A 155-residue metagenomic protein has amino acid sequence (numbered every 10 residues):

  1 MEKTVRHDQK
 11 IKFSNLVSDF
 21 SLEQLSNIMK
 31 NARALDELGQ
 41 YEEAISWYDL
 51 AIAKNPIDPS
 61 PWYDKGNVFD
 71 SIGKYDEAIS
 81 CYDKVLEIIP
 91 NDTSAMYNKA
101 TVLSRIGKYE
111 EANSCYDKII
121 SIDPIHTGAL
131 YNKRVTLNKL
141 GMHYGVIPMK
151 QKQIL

Functional and structural regions predicted by a protein language model:
E2-I11, E37-E42: Helix-turn-helix repeat elements of alpha-solenoid scaffolds
I11-N27: TPR-adjacent "capping" and linker segments in tetratricopeptide-repeat scaffold/adaptor proteins
S26-E37, S60-S71, S94-R105, G128-K139: Conserved alpha-helical positions within TPR/SEL1-like repeat arrays
L50-A51, K84-V85, K118-I119, Q153: Canonical positions in the second alpha-helix
